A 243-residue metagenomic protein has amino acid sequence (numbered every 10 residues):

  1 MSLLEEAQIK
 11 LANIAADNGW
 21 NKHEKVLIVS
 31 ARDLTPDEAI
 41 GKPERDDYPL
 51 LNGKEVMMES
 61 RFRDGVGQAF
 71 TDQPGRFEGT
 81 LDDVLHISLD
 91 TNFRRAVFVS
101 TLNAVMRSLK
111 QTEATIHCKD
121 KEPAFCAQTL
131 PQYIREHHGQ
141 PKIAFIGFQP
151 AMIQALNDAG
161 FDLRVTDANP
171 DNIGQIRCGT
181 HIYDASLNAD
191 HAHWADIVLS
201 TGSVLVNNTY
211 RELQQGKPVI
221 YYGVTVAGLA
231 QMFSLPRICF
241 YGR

Functional and structural regions predicted by a protein language model:
M1-P150: Electropositive, gly/pro-rich neighborhoods at or near active sites that engage anionic ligands
I143-G147, D162-D167, L199-S200, P218-G223: Short, hydrophobic beta-strand segments that form beta-sheet elements in well-ordered domains
F148-I182: Histidine/lysine/aspartate-rich catalytic loop segments that bind and position anionic ligands
D167-D171, S186-N188, G223-G228, R243: Short, acidic/turn-prone active-site loops that include or flank metal/cofactor- and phosphate-binding residues
I182-A192: Short acidic low-complexity segments
A195: An anion/phosphate-binding loop that grips the pyrophosphate of nucleotide cofactors and donors
T201-L205: A short SAM/SAH-binding and catalytic strip from SAM-dependent methyltransferases
N208-R243: C-terminal functional extensions of proteins
